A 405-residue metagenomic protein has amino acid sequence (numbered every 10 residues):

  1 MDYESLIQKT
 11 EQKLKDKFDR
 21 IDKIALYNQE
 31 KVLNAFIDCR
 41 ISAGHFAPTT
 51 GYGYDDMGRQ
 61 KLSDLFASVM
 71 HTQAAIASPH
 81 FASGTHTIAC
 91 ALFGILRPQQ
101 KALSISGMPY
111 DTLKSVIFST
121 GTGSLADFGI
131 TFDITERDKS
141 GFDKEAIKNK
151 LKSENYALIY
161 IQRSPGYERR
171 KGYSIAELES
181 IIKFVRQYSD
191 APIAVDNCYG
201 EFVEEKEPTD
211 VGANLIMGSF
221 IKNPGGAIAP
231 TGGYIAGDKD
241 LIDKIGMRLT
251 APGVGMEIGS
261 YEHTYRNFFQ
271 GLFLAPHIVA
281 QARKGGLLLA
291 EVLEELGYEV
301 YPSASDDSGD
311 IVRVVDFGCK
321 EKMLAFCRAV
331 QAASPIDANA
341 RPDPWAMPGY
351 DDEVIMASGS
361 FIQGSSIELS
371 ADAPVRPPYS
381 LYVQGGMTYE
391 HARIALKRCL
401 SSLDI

Functional and structural regions predicted by a protein language model:
D2-K23, K31-H45, G53, A74 (+5 more regions): Conserved PLP-enzyme active-site core in the AAT-like
F46-I76: Active-site-flanking structural segment that lines cofactor/substrate pockets
T49-T50, I76-P79, I311-D316: Short glycine-rich or small-residue beta-strand-to-loop segments that form or flank ligand, phosphate, metal/Fe-S
M70-H71, L125-I130, D306, P374: A generic structural signal for short, non-catalytic loop/turn and secondary-structure boundary residues
E294-I405: Conserved C-terminal alpha-helix-loop-beta "cap" of PLP-dependent enzymes that closes/shapes the active-site mouth
